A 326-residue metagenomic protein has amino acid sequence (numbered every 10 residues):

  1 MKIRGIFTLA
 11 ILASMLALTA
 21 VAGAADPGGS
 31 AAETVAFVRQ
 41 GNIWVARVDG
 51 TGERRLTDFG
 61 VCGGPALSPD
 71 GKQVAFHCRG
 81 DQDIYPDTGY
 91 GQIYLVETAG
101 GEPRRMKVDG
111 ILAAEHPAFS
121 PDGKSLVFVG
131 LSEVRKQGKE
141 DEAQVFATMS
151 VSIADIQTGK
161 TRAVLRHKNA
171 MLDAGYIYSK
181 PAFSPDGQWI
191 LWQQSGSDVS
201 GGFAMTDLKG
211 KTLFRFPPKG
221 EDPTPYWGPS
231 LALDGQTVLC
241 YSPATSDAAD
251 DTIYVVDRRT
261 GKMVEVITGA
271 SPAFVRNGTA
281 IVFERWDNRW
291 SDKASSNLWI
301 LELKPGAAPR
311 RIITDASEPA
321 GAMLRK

Functional and structural regions predicted by a protein language model:
M1-G5: Positively charged n-region of N-terminal signal peptides that target proteins for export
I6-T8, R289: General helical structural elements
T8-T19: Bacterial N-terminal signal peptides
A24-K326: Sequence signature of WD/YWTD-type beta-propeller architectures
